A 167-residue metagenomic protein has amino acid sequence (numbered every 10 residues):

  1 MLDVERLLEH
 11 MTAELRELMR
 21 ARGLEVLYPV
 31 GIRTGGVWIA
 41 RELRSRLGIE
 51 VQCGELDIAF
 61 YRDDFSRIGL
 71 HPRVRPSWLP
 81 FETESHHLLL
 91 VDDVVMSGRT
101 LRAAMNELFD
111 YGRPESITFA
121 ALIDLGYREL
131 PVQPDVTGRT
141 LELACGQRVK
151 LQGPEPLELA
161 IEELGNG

Functional and structural regions predicted by a protein language model:
M1-G167: PRPP-associated nucleotide enzymes
